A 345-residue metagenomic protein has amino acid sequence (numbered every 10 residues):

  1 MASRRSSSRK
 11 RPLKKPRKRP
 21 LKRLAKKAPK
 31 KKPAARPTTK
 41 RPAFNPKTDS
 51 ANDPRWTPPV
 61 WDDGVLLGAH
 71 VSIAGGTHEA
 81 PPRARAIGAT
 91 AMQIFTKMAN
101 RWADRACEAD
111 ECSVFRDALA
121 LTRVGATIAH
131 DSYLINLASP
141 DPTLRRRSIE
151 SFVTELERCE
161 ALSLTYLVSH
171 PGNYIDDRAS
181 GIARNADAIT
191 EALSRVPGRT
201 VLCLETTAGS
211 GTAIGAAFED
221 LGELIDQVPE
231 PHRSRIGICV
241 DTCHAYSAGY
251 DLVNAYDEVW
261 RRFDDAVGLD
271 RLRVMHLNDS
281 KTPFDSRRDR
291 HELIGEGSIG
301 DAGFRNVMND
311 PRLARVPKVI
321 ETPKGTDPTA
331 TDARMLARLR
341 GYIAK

Functional and structural regions predicted by a protein language model:
A2-D131, I135, S139-T154, K345: N-terminal pre-domain/capping segments
R41-S50, W56, G222-K345: Histidine-acidic metal/acid-base catalytic patches
T57-V60, P82-A89, C107-I128, T154-S163 (+4 more regions): Acidic (Asp/Glu)-rich catalytic clusters
H70-A74, K97-A99, D131-L134, G172-Y174 (+4 more regions): Active-site beta-loop-alpha junctions enriched in small/polar residues
G75, L137-G237: Active-site acidic/histidine proton-transfer and metal-coordination neighborhood in alpha/beta enzyme cores
A84, H130, S148, C159 (+5 more regions): Conserved, mostly hydrophobic/aromatic
E108-S113, I149-F152, I182-D187, A217-L221 (+2 more regions): Charged helix-capping and loop-helix junction motifs
